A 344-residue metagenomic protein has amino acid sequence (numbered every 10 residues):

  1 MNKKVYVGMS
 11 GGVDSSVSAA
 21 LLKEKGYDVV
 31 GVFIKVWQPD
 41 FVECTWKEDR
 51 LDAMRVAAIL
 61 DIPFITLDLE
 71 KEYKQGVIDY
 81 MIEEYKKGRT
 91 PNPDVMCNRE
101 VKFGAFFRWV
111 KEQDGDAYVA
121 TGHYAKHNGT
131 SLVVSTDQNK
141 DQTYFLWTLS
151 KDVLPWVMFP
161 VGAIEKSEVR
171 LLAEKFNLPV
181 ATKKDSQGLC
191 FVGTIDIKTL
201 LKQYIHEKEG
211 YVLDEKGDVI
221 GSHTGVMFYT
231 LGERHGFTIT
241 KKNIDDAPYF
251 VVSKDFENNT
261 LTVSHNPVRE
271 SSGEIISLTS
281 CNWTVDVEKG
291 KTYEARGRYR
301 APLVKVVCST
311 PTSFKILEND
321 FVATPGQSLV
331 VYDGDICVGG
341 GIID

Functional and structural regions predicted by a protein language model:
M1-W147, M158, S167-E168, E174 (+1 more regions): ATP-dependent adenylation/nucleotidyltransferase module used to activate substrates
A120-K126, L132-D344: AMP-forming adenylation/ATP pyrophosphatase catalytic core
